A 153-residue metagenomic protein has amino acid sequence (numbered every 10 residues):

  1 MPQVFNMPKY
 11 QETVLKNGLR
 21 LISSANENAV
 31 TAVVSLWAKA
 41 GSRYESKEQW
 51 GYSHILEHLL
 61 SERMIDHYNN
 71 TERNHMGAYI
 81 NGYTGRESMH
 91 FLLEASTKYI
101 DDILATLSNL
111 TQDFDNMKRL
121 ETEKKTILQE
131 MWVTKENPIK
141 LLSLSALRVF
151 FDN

Functional and structural regions predicted by a protein language model:
P2-E12, R148-N153: Histidine-acidic residue clusters that define the catalytic metal-binding segment of zinc metallopeptidase domains
S23-E27, S35-W37: His/Glu-based metal-binding/catalytic segments typifying zinc-dependent metallopeptidases
V33-K98, D102, T106, E136: M16/MPP (pitrilysin/insulinase) zinc-metallopeptidase core fold and M16-derived inactive scaffolds
H58-R63, L110-F114, E130: Structured segments of extracytoplasmic/periplasmic soluble domains in secreted or envelope-associated proteins
L59, T134-N153: Scaffold signal of the M16-like zinc-metallopeptidase fold and its non-catalytic homologs
H75, F114-W132: Acidic/histidine-enriched alpha-helical segments
I100-I103, E123, L142: Stable alpha-helical elements in mature extracytoplasmic
